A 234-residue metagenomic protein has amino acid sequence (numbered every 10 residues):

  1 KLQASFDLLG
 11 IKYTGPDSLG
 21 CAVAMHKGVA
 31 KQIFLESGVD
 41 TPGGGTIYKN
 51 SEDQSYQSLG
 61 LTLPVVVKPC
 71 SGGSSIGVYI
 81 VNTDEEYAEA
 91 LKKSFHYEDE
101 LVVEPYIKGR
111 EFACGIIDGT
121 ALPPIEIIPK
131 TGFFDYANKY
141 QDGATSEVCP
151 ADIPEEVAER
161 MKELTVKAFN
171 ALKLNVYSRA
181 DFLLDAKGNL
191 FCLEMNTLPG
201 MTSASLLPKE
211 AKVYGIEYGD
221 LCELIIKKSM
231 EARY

Functional and structural regions predicted by a protein language model:
K1-M25, D40-G43: A short, GP-enriched loop/loop-strand-helix hinge that lies immediately N-terminal to, or at the N-terminal rim
K12-D17, P69-C70, C192: Short beta-strands and strand-loop turn motifs
V23-E104, K108-R110: Active-site nucleotide/adenylate-binding loops and adjacent lid/helix of ATP-dependent enzymes
S75, K130, N196-E210: Glycine-rich phosphate/pyrophosphate-binding beta-alpha loops
N82-E163, L184-F191: Phosphate-binding site of ATP-dependent enzymes
P105, F169-M201, A211: Conserved metal-phosphate-binding beta-hairpin within the catalytic cores of diverse ATP-dependent phosphoryl-transfer
E126-S178, K209-Y234: Active-site "cap" helix and flanking loop/linker of ATP-utilizing ligase/carboxylase catalytic domains
